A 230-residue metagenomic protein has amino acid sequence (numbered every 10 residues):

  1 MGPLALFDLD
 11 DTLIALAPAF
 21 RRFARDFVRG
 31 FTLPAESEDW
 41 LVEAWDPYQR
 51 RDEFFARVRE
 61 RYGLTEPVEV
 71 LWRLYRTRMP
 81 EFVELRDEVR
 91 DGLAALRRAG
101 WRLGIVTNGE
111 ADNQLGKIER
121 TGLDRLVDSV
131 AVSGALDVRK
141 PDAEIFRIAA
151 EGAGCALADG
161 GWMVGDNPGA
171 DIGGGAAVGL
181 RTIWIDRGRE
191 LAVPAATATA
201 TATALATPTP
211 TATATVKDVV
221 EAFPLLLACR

Functional and structural regions predicted by a protein language model:
M1-P3, P18, A94-R97, R102 (+2 more regions): Asp-based, Mg2+/Mn2+-dependent phosphohydrolase catalytic module
M1-R90: N-terminal helical cap/lid subdomain that shapes the substrate entry/recognition surface in HAD-like hydrolases
